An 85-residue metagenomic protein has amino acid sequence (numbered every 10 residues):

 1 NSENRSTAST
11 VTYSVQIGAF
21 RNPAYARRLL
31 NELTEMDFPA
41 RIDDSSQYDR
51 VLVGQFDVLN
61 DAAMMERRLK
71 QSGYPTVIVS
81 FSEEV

Functional and structural regions predicted by a protein language model:
S2-V11, R21-V85: Extracytoplasmic
G18: Conserved beta3-strand ATP-binding lysine motif
